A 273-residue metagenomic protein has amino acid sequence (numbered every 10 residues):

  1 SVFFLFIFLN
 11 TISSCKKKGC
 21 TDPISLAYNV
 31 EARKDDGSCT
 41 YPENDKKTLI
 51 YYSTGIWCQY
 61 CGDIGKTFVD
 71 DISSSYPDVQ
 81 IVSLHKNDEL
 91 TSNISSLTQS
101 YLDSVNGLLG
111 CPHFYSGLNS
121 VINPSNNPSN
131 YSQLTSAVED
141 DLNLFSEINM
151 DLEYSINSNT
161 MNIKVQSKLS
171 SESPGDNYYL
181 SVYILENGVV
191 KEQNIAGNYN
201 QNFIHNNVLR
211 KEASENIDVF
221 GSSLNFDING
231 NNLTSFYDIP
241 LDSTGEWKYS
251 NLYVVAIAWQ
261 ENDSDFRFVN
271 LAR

Functional and structural regions predicted by a protein language model:
S1-V2: Bacterial N-terminal signal peptides that target proteins for export
I7-L49: Bacterial Sec-dependent N-terminal signal peptides
I12, V69, Y237-P240: Short, well-ordered amphipathic alpha-helices
L26, E31-R33, Q59, T160 (+2 more regions): Residue-level signal for well-ordered, solvent-exposed loop/turn and beta-edge residues enriched in charged/polar side
L26-Y28, T67-I72, T135-D140: Intrinsically disordered, low-complexity boundary segments flanking structured domains
P42-L84: Local sequence-structure signature of Cys/Sec-based thiol-disulfide redox active-site neighborhoods
Q80-R273: Short, conserved sequence motifs used for protein processing/export or organelle targeting and for catalysis
